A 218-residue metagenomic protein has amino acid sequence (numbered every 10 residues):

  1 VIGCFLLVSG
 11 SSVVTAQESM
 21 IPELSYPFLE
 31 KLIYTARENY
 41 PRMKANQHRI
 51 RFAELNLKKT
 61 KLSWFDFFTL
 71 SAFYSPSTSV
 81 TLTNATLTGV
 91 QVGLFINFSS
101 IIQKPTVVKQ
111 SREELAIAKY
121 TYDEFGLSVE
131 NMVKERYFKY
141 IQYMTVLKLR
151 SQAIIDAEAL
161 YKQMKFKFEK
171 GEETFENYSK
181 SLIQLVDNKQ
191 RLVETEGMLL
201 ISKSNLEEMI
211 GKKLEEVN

Functional and structural regions predicted by a protein language model:
I2-G10: Bacterial N-terminal signal peptides
V14-F65, K213-N218: Bacterial Sec-pathway N-terminal export signals of envelope proteins
E18-Y26, K59-L62, S71-S100: Small/polar, glycine/serine/threonine/aspartate-rich low-complexity segments that form flexible
Y34-R42, E54-D66, Q91-K109, D123-G126: A glycine-/polar-enriched beta->alpha junction
T145-E194: Charged, solvent-exposed structural "stalk/scaffold" segments of large extracytoplasmic/peripheral assemblies
L200-V217: Short amphipathic coiled-coil heptad-repeat segments
